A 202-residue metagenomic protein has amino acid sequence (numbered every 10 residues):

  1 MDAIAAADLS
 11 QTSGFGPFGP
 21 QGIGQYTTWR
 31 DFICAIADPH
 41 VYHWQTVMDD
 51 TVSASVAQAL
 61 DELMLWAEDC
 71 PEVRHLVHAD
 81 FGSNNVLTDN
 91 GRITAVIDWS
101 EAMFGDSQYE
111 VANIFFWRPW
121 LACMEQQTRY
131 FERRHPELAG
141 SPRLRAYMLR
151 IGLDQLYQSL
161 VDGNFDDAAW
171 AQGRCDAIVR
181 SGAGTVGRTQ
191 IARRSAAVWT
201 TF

Functional and structural regions predicted by a protein language model:
M1, A59-L63: Structural preference for long, well-ordered alpha-helical segments in enzyme cores
M1-V52, E72-R74, F104: A cross-family kinase active-site recognition segment
C34, D38, A112-F202: Helix-rich C-terminal or lid/interface subdomains of diverse kinases
V47-L60, D167-I178: Extended, well-ordered alpha-helical scaffold segments
L63-V73: Short, P/G- and charge-enriched loop/turn segments at secondary-structure junctions
R74-L76, G82-S83, L87-S141: Active-site Asp-x-Gly
